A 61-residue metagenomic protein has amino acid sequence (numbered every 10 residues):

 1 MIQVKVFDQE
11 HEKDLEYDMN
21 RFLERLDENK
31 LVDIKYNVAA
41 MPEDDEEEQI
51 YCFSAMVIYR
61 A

Functional and structural regions predicted by a protein language model:
M1-E10: Short amphipathic
E10, L26-N29: Residue-level signal for short amphipathic helical patches enriched in basic/charged and nearby hydrophobic residues
E12-L15, A39-M41: A short acidic, often aromatic-flanked loop/helix-cap motif at beta-alpha or helix-coil junctions that lines enzyme
L15-L23, D27: A short, charged, amphipathic alpha-helix used as a generic interaction element across diverse proteins
E28-Y36, A40: Short, mixed-charge low-complexity intrinsically disordered segments
P42-E48: Short proline/glycine-enriched turn/loop segments at secondary-structure junctions
Q49-A61: C-terminal edge-of-domain segments
